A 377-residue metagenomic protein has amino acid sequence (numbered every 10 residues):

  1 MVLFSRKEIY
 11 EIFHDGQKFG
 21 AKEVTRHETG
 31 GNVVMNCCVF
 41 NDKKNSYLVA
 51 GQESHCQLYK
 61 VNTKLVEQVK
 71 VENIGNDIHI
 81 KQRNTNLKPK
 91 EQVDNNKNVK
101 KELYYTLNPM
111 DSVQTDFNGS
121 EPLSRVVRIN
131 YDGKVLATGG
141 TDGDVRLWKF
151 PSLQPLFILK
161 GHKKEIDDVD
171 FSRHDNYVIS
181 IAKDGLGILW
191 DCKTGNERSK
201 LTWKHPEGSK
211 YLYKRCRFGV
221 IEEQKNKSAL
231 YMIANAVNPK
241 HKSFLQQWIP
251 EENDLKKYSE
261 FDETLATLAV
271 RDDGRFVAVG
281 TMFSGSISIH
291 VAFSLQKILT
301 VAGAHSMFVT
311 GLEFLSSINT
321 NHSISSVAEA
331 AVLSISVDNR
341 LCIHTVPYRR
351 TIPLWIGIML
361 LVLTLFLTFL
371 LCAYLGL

Functional and structural regions predicted by a protein language model:
M1-H27, N62-E72, K97, E102: Beta-propeller domains
L3-F4, G51-E53, G139-D142, I181-D184 (+3 more regions): Conserved strand-to-loop turn within each blade of WD40 beta-propeller repeats
E8-E11, C56-V61, V145-W148, G187-C192 (+3 more regions): WD40-repeat beta-propellers
E11-K18, K60-N73, K193-N196, F293-S294 (+1 more regions): Short loop/turn segments immediately following beta-strands, especially the blade-tip and inter-blade linker loops
T25-E28, V69-V71, L107, S112-G119 (+5 more regions): Short C-terminal beta-strands that terminate individual repeats in beta-propeller domains, predominantly WD40 blades
C37-N45, V127-K134, V169-N176, R217-S228 (+2 more regions): Loop/turn segments within WD40 beta-propeller blades
H290-F293, T300-I352: Juxtamembrane amphipathic/hinge helix adjacent to a transmembrane helix
R349-L377: C-terminal single-pass membrane-anchor helix
